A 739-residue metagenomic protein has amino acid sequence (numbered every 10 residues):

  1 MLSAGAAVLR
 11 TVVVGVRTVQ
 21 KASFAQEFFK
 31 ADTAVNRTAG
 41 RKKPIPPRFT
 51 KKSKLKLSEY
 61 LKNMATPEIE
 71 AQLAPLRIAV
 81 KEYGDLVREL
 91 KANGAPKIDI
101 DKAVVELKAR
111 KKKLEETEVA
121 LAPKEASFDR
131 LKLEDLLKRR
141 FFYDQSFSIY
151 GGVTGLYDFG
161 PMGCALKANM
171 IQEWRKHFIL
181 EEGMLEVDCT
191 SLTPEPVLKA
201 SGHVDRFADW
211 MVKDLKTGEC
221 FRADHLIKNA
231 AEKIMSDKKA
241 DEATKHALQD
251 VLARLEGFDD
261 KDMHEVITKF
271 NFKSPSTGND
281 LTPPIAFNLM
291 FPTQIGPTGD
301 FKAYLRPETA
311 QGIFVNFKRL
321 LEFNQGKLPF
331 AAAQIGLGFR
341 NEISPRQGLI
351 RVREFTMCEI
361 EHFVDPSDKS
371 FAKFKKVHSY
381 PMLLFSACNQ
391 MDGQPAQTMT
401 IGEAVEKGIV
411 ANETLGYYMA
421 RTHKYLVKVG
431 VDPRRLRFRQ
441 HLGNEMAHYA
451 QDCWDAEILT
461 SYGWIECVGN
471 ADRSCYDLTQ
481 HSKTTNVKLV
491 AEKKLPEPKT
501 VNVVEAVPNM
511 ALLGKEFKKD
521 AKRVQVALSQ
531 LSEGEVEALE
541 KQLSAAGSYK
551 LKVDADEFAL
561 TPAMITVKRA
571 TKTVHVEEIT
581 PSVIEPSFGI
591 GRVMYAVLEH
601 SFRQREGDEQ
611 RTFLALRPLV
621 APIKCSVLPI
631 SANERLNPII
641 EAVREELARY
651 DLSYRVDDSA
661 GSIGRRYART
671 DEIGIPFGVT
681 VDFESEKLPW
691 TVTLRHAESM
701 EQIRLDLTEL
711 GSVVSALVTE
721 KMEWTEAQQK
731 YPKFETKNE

Functional and structural regions predicted by a protein language model:
M1-G15: N-terminal chloroplast transit peptides
L2, V19, S23-E739: NTP/phosphate- and nucleic-acid-binding module
